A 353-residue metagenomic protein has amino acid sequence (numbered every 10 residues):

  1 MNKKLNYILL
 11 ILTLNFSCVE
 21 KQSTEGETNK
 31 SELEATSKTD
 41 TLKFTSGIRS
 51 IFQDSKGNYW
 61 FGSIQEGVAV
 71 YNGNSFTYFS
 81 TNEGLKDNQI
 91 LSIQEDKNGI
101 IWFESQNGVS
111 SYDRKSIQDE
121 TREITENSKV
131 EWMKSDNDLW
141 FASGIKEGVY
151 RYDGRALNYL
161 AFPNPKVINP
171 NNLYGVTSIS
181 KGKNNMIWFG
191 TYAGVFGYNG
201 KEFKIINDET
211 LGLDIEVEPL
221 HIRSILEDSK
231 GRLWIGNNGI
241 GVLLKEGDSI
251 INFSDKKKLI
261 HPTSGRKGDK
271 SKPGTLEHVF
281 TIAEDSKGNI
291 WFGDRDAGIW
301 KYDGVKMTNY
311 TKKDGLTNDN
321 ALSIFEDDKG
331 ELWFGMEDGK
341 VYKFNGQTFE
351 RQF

Functional and structural regions predicted by a protein language model:
N2-F353: Carboxylate-rich, polar loop motifs that coordinate divalent cations or form catalytic acidic clusters
